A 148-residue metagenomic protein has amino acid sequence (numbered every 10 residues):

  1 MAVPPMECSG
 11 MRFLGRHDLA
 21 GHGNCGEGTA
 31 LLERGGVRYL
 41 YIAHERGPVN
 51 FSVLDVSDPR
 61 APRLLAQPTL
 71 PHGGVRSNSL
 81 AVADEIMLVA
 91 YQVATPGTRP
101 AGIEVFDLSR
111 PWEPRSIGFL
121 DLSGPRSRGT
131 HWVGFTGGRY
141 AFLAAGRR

Functional and structural regions predicted by a protein language model:
M1-R148: Feature marking well-ordered beta-strand scaffolds used for ligand recognition
